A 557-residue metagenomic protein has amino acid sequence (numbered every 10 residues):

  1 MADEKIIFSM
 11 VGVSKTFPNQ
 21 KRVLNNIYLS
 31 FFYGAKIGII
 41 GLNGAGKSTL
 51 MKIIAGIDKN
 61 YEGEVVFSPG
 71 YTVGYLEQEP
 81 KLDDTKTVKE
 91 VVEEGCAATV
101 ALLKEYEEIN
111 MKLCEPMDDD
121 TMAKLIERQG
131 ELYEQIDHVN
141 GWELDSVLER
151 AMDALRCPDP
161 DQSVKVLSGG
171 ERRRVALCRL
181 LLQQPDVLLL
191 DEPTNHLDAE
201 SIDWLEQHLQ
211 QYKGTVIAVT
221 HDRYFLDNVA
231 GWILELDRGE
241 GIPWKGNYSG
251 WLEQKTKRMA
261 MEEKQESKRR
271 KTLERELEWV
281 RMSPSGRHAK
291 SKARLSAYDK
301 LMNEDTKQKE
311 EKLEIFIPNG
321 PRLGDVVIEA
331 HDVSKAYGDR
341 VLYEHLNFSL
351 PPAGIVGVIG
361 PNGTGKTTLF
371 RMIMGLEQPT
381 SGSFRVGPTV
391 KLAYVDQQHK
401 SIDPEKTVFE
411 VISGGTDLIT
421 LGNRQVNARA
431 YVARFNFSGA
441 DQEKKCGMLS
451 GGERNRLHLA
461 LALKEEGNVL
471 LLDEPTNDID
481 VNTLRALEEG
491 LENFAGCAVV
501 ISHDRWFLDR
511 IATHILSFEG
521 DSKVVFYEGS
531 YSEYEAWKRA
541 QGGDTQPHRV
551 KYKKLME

Functional and structural regions predicted by a protein language model:
M1-S267, E311, P318-E557: ABC ATP-binding cassette signature C-motif
Q254-R287, S291-A297, L301-Q308: Intracellular alpha-helical coupling/juxtamembrane segments of multi-pass membrane proteins
